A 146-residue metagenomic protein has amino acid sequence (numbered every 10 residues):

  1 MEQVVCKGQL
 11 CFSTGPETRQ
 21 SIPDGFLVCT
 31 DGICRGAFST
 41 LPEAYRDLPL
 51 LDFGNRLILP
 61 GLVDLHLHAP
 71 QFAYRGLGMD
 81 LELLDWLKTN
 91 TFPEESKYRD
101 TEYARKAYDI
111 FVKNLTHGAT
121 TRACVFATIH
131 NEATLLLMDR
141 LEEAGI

Functional and structural regions predicted by a protein language model:
M1-Y45, L57: N-terminal metal-binding scaffold of metallo-dependent hydrolase/deaminase domains
E2-K7, E43-W86, D109, K113-H117: Replace "His-x-His-based motif
T14, H68, T128: Flexible loop residues that form catalytic and substrate-binding hotspots at small-molecule/glycan-binding clefts
P23-D31, A69-Q71, L81-L84, E142-A144: Short, low-complexity, polar/charged sequence segments that are solvent-exposed and flexible
R35-P42, L67, L81-E82, F92-S96: Short C-terminal domain-edge/linker segments immediately following a structured domain
D47, G145-I146: A generic structural signal for alpha->beta connector loops
R75-G145: Alpha-helical scaffold segments that flank or form the walls of functional sites
